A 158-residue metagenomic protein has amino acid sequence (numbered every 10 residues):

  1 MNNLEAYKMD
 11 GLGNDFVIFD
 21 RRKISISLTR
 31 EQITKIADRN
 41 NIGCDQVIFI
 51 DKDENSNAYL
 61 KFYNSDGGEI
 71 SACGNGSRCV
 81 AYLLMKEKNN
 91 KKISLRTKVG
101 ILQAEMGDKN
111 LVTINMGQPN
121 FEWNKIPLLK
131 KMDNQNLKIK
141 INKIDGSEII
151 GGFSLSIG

Functional and structural regions predicted by a protein language model:
M1-K109: A glycine-rich beta-to-alpha transition motif near the start of alpha/beta enzyme domains, typified by
M1-N2, N89, T97-I157: ATP-dependent small-molecule kinase catalytic core of the GHMP/sugar-kinase superfamily and closely related
